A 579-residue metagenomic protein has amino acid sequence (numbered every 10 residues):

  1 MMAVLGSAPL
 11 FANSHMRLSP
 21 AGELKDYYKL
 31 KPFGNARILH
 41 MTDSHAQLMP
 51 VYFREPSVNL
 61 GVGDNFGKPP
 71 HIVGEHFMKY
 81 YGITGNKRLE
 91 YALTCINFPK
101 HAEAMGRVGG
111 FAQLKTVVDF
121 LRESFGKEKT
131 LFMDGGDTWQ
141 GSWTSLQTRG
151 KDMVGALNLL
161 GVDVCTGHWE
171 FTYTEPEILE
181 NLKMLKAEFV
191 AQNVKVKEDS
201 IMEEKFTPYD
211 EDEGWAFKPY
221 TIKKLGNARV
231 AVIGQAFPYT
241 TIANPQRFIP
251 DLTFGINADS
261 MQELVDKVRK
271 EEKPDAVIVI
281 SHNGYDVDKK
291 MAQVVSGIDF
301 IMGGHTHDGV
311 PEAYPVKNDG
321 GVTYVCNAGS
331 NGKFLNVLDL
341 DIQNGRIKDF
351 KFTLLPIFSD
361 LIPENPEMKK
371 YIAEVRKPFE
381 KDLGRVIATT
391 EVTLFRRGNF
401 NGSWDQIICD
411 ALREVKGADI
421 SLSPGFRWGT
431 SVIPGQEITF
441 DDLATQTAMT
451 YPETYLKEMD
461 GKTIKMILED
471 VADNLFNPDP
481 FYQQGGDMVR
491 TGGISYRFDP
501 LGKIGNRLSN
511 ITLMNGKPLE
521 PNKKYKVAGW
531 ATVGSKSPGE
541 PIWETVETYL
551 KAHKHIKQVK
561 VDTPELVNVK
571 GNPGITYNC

Functional and structural regions predicted by a protein language model:
M1-R17: N-terminal export signals
L18-H76, L131, W139-R247, D251 (+4 more regions): Active-site-adjacent helix-turn-beta-strand microarchitecture at beta-sheet edges that either contains or buttresses
S19-G63, K68, K186-Q192, K197-Y220 (+4 more regions): Feature captures C-terminal
H45, C95-A102, K129-W139, V230-A243 (+1 more regions): Short acidic, glycine-rich surface-loop motifs adjacent to enzyme active sites
G82-K115, W215: Intrinsically disordered, low-complexity acidic Ser/Thr-rich regulatory segments
P99-G106, W139-T144, R247-L252, L394-F400 (+2 more regions): Second-shell loop/turn segments in exported
K127-K129, V162, K273-P274, G417-A418: Short, high-confidence coil segments that cap the C-terminus of an alpha-helix and link into the following beta-strand
I362-I438: Hard-cation-handling environments
